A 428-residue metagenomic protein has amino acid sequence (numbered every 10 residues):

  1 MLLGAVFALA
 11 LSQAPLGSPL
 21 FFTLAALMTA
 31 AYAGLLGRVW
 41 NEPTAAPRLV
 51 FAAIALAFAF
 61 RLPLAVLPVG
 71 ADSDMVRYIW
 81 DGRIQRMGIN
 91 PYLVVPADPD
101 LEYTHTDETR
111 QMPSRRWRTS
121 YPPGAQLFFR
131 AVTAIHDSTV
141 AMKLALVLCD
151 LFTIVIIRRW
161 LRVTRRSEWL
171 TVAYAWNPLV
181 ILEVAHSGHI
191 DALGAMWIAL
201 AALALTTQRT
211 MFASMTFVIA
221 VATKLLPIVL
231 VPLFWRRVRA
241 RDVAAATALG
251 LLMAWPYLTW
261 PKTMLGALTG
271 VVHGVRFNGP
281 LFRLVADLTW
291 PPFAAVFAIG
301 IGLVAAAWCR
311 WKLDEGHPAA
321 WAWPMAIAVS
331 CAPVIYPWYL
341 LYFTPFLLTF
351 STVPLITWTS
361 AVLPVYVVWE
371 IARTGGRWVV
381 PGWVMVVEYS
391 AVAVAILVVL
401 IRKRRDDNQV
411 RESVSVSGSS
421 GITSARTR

Functional and structural regions predicted by a protein language model:
M1-P63, R162, A319, L400-R405 (+2 more regions): Start-transfer (signal-anchor) and selected internal transmembrane alpha helices of multi-pass inner/ER membrane
A30-R38, A131, S138-T164, A195-M196 (+1 more regions): Transmembrane-helix motifs of polytopic, lipid-linked glycan transferases
A45-A145: Intramembrane catalytic core of multi-pass membrane enzymes that act on lipidic substrates
R48, I157-P178: Transmembrane-helix signature of polytopic, membrane-embedded enzymes that assemble or transfer cell-envelope glycans
A53-F60, V238-T259, P364: Hydrophobic alpha-helical membrane-interfacial segments at the cytosolic entry of transmembrane helices
I154-I156, L193-R209, M325: Specific aromatic-rich, kink-prone transmembrane helix
T247, L251-M253, V272-P337, N408-E412: Aromatic/glycine/proline-enriched transmembrane-helix motif characteristic of membrane-embedded glycan-assembly enzymes
S351-V416: Aromatic-enriched
